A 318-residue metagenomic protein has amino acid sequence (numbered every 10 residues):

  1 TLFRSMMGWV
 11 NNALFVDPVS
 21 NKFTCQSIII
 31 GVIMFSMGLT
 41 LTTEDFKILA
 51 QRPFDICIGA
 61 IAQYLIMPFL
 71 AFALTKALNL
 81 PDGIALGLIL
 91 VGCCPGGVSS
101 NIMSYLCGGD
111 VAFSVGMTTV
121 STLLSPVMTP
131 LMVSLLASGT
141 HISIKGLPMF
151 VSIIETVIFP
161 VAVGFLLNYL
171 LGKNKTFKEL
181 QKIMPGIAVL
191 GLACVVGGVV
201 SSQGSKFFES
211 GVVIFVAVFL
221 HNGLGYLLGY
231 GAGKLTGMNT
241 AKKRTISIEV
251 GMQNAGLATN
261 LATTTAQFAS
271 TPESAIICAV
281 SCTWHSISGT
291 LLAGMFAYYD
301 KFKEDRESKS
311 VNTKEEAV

Functional and structural regions predicted by a protein language model:
T1-V318: Alpha-helical transmembrane segments of multi-pass small-molecule/ion transporters
